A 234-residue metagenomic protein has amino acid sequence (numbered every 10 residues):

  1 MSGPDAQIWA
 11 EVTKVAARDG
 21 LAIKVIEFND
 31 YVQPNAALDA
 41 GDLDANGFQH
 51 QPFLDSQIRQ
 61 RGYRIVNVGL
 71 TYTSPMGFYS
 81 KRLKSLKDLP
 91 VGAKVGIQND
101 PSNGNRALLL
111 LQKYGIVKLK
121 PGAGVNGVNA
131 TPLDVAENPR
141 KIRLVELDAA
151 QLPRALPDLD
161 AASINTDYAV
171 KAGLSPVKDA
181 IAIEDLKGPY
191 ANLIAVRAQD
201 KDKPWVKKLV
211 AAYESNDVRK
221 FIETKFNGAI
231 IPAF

Functional and structural regions predicted by a protein language model:
S2-K24: Short, polar/charged alpha-helical segment
V25-A36, G124-R154: Short helix-initiation/N-cap motifs at beta->coil->alpha
Y31-G62, G77-Y79, K84, A169-G173: Pocket-flanking alpha-helical
D39-Q49, A93, I116, R140-I142 (+1 more regions): Alpha-to-beta junction loops
S56-V68, L83, D158, S163 (+1 more regions): Ligand-binding "clamshell"
V68-K118, R219: A conserved helix-loop-strand patch within extracytoplasmic ligand-binding domains of the periplasmic binding
L70-S80, V170-E214, A229-F234: Periplasmic-binding protein-like
N105-Q112, Y213-P232: Periplasmic-binding protein-like
